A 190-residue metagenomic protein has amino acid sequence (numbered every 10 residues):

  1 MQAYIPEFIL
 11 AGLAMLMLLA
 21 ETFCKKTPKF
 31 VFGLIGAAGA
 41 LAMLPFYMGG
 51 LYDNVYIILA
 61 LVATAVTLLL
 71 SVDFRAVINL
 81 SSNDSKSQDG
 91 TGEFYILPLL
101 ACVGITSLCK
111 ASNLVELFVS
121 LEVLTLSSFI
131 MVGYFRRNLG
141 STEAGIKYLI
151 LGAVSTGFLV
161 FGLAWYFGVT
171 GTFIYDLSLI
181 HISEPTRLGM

Functional and structural regions predicted by a protein language model:
M1-S183, R187: Alpha-helical transmembrane segments of multi-pass membrane proteins predominantly involved in bioenergetics
